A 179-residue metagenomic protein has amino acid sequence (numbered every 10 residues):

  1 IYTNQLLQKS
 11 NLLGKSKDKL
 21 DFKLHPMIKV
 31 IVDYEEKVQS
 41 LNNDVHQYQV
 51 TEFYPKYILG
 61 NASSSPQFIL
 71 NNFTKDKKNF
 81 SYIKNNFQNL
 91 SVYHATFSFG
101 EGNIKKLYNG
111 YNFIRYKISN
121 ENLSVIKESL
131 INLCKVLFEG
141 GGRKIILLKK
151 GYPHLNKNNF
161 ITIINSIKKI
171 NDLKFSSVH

Functional and structural regions predicted by a protein language model:
I1-L12: Flavin (primarily FAD) binding-site architecture
S10, E139-G140: Acidic-histidine catalytic/liganding microenvironments
G14-L137, K144, P153-H154, I161-H179: FAD cofactor-binding and catalytic pocket of flavoenzymes
